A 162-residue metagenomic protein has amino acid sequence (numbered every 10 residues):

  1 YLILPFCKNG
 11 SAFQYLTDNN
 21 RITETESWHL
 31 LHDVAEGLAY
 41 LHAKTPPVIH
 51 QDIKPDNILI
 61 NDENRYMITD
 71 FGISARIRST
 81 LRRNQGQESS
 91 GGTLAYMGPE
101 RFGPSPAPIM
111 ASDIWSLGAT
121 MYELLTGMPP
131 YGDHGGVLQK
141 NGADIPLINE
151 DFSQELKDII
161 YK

Functional and structural regions predicted by a protein language model:
Y1-S11: Conserved short submotifs of the Hanks-type protein kinase catalytic core that shape the nucleotide-binding pocket
F13-I22: AlphaC helix of the protein kinase catalytic domain
T45-D56, I60: Catalytic-loop of the protein kinase fold
G86-E100: Conserved activation segment of eukaryotic-like protein kinases, specifically the C-terminal portion of the activation
R101-A111: Conserved end of the kinase activation segment
